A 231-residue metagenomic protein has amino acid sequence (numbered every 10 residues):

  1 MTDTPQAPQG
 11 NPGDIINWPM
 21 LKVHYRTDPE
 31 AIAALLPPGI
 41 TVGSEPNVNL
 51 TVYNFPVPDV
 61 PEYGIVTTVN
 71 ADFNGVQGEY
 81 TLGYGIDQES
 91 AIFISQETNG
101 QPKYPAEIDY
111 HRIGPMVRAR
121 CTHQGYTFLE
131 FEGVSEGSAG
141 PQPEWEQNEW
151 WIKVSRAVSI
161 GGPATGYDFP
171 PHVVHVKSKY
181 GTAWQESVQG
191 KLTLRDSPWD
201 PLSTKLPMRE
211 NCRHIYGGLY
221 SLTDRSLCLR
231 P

Functional and structural regions predicted by a protein language model:
M1-P61, W184-S187, K191-P231: Hydrophobic, proline/glycine-rich low-complexity stretches
D3, S95-P231: Interaction-surface and assembly-scaffold signal
T4-Q6, M20-A31, L35, G43-E149: Structured soluble/peripheral alpha/beta segments that form catalytic or ligand/cofactor-binding pockets
Q9-P12, P38, V42, Y63 (+8 more regions): Feature targets compositionally biased, intrinsically disordered low-complexity regions with long contiguous runs
